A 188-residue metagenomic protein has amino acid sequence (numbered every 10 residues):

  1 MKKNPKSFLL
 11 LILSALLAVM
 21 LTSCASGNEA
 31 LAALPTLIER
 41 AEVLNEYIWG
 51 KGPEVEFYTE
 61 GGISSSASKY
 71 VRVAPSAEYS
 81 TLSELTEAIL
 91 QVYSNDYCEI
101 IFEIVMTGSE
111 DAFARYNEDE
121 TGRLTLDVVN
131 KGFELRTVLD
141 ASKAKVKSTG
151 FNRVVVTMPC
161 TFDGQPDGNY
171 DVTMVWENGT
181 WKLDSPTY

Functional and structural regions predicted by a protein language model:
K2-L11: Bacterial N-terminal signal peptides that target proteins for export
M20-S23: C-terminal motif of bacterial Sec signal peptides marking the signal peptidase cleavage site
A25-E29: Bacterial lipoprotein signal-peptidase II cleavage site
L31-T121: Core segments of small alpha/beta cavity-forming domains
G108-D163: Surface-exposed, charged secondary-structure patches
V155-T157, D167-Y188: Short beta-strand edge/turn micro-motifs at domain boundaries
